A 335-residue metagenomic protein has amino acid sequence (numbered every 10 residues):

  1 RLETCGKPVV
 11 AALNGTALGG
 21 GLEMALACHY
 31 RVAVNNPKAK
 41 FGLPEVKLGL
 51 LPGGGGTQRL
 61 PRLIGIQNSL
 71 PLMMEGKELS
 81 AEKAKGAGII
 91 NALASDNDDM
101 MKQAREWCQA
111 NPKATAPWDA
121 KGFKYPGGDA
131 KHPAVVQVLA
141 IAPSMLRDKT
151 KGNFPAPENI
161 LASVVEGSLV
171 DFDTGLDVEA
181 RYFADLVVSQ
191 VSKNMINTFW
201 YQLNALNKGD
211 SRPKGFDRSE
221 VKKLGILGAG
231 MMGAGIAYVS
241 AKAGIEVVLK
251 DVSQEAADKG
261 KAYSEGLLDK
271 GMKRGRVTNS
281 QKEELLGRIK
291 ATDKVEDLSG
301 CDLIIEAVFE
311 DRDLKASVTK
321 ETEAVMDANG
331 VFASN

Functional and structural regions predicted by a protein language model:
R1-N14, G56-R59, M195-S219, E283: An acidic, glycine-rich surface segment that forms the CoA-thioester-binding/catalytic face of crotonase-fold enzymes
L2-L48, P52, G228-I236: Glycine-rich beta-to-alpha active-site loop
A12-L13, P44, L227, G235 (+4 more regions): Structural motif
E23-H29, Q67-Y182, F199-Y201, A205 (+2 more regions): Amphipathic alpha-helical segments at domain termini/boundaries
T57-Q67: Hydrophobic, secondary-structure "cap" segments at the distal end of domains
L139, E255-K259, K270-S334: Rossmann-like NAD(P)-binding element
Y182-M195: Long amphipathic alpha-helix in the N-terminal Rossmann-like dinucleotide-binding domain of NAD(P)-dependent
N207-K270, K290: NAD(P)+-binding Rossmann beta1-loop-alpha1 motif at the extreme N-terminus of oxidoreductases
